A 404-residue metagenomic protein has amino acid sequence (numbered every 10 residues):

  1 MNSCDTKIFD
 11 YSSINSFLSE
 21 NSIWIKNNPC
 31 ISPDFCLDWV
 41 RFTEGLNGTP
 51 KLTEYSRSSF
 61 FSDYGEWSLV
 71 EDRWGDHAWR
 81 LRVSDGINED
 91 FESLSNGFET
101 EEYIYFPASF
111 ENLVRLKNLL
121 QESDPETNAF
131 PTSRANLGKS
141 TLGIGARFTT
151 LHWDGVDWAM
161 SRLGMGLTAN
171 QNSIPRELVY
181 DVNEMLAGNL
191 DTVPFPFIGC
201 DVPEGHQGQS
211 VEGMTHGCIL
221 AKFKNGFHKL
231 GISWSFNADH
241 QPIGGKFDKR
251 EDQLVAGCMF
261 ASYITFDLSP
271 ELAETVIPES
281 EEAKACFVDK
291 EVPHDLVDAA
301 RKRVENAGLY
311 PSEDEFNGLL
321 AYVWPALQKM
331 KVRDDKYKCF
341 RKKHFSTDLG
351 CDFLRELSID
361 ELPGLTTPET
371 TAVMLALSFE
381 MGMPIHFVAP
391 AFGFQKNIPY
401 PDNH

Functional and structural regions predicted by a protein language model:
M1-K343: Alpha/beta catalytic barrel-like cores
I174-L178, S358, G393-Q395: A glycine-rich phosphate-binding loop feature that marks nucleotide/adenosyl-phosphate handling sites
G244-K246, L272-T275, P363-T367, K396-P399: Short, well-ordered, mixed-charge alpha-helical segments that flank or form enzyme active sites
C258-L268, T275-I277, F379-D402: Catalytic or ion-translocation cores adjacent to nucleophile or general acid/base/metal-coordination motifs in diverse
P325-A391, Y400-H404: Gly/Pro-rich turn-and-neighbor structural signature
